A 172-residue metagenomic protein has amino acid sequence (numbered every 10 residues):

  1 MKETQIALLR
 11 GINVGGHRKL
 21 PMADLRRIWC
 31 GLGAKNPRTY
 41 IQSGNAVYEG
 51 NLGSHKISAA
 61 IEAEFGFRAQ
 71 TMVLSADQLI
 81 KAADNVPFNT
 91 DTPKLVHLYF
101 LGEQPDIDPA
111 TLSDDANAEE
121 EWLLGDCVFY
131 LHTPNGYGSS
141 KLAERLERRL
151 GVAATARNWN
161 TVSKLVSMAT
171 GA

Functional and structural regions predicted by a protein language model:
K2-S43, V47-A172: Surface-exposed, charge/polar-rich loops and edge strands
